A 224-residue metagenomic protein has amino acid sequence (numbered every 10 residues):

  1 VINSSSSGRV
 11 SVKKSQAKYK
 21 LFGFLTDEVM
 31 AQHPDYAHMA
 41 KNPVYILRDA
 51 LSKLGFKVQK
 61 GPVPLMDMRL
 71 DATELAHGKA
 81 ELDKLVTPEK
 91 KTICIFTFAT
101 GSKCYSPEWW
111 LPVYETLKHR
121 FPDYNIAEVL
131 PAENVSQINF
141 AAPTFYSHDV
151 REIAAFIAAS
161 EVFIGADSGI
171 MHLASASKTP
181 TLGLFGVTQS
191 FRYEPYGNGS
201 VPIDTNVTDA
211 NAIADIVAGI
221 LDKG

Functional and structural regions predicted by a protein language model:
V1-G224: Catalytic machinery of carbohydrate-active enzymes, primarily nucleotide-sugar-dependent glycosyltransferases
